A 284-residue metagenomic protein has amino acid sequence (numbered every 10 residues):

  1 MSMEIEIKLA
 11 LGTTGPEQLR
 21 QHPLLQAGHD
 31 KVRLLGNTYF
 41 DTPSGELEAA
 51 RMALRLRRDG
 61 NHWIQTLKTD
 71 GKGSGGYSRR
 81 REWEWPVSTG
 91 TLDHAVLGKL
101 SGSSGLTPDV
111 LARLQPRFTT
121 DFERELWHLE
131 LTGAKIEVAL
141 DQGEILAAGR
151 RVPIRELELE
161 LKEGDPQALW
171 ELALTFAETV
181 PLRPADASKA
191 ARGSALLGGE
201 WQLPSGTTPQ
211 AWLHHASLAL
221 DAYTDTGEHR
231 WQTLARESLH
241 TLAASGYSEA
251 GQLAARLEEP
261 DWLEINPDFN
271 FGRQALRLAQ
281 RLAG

Functional and structural regions predicted by a protein language model:
M1-G284: Phosphate-end processing signature that detects enzymes handling 5′-triphosphorylated RNA and polyphosphate
